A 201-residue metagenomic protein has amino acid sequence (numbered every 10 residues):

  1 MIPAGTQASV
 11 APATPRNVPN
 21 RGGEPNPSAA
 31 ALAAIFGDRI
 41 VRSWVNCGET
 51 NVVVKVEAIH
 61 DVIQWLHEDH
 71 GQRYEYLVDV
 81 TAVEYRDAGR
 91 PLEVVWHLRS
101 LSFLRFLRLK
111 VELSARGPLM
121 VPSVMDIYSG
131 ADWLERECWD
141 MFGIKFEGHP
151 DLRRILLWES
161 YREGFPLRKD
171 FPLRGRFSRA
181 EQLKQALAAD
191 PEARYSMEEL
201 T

Functional and structural regions predicted by a protein language model:
M1-T201: Terminal low-complexity/charged segments
